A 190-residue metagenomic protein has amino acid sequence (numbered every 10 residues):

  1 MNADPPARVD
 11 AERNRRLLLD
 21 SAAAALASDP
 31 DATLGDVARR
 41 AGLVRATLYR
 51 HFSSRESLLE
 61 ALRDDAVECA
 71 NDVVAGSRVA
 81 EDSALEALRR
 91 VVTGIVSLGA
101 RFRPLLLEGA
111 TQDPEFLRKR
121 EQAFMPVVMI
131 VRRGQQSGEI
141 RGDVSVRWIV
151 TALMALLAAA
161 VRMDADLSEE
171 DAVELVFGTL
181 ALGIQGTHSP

Functional and structural regions predicted by a protein language model:
M1-S28, A32-R40, S57-E60: Basic, helix-initiating cap at the start of DNA-binding domains
L17, D36, E86-R90, G94 (+4 more regions): Amphipathic alpha-helical interaction segments
S21-S28, C69-A80, A152-M163: Solvent-exposed, amphipathic alpha-helical segments
G42-F52: Short hydrophobic/aromatic patch on the recognition helix
F52, L59-A66: Alpha-helical DNA-contacting segments of helix-turn-helix folds
A61, D72-A100, Q112-E115: Hydrophobic alpha-helical connector segments
L106-A110, P114-L117, E121, Q136-L180 (+1 more regions): Hydrophobic/aromatic-rich alpha-helical bundle segments in the mid-to-C-terminal region
